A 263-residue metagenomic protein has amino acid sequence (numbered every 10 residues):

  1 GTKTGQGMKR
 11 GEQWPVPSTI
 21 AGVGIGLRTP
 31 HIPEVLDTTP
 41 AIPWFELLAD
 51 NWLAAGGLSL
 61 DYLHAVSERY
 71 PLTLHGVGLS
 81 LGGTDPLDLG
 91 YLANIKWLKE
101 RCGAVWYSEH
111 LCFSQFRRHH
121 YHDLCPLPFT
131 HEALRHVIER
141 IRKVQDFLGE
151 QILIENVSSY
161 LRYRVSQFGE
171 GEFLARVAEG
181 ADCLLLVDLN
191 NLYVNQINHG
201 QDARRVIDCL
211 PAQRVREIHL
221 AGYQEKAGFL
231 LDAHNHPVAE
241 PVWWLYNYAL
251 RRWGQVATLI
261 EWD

Functional and structural regions predicted by a protein language model:
K9-W97: N-terminal pre-domain/capping segments
T29-H31, A49-N51, L60, G78-S80 (+4 more regions): Active-site-proximal loop/turn and secondary-structure-junction residues that shape catalytic pockets, frequently
I32-L36, Y163-E179, N195-D208: Distinct, well-ordered alpha-helical segments
E34-P40, G57-L74, G90-V105, V144-F147 (+3 more regions): Acidic (Asp/Glu)-rich catalytic clusters
F45, Y107, D188, I218 (+1 more regions): Conserved, mostly hydrophobic/aromatic
A54-G56, P71, L124-L134, N195-W253: Gly/Pro-rich active-site loop or hairpin
D88-L185: Active-site acidic/histidine proton-transfer and metal-coordination neighborhood in alpha/beta enzyme cores
A257-D263: Conserved active-site loop/cleft motifs that coordinate metal ions or position small ligands
